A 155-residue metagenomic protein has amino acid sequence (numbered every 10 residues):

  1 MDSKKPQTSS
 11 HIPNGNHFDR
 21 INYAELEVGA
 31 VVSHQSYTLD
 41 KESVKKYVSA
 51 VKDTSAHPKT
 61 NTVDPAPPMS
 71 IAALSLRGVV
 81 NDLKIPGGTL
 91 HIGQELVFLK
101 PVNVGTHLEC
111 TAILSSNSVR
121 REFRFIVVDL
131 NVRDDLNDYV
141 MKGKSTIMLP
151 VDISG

Functional and structural regions predicted by a protein language model:
D2-G93, S154: Hot-dog-fold acyl-thioester-processing enzymes
D2-H17, I21-A24, V102-G155: HotDog/MaoC-like acyl-thioester-processing domains
F98-K100: Beta-strand-rich interaction surfaces with strong enrichment in secreted/lumenal proteins
